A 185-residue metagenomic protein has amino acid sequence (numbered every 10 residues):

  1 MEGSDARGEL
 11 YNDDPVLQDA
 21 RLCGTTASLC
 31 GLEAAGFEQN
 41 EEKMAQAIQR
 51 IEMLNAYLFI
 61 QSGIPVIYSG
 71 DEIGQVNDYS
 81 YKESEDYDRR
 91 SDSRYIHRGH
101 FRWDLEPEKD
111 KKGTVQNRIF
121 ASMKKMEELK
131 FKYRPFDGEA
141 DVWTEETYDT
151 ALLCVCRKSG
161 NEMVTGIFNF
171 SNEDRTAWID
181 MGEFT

Functional and structural regions predicted by a protein language model:
M1-T185: Active-site and adjacent substrate-binding regions of carbohydrate-active enzymes
